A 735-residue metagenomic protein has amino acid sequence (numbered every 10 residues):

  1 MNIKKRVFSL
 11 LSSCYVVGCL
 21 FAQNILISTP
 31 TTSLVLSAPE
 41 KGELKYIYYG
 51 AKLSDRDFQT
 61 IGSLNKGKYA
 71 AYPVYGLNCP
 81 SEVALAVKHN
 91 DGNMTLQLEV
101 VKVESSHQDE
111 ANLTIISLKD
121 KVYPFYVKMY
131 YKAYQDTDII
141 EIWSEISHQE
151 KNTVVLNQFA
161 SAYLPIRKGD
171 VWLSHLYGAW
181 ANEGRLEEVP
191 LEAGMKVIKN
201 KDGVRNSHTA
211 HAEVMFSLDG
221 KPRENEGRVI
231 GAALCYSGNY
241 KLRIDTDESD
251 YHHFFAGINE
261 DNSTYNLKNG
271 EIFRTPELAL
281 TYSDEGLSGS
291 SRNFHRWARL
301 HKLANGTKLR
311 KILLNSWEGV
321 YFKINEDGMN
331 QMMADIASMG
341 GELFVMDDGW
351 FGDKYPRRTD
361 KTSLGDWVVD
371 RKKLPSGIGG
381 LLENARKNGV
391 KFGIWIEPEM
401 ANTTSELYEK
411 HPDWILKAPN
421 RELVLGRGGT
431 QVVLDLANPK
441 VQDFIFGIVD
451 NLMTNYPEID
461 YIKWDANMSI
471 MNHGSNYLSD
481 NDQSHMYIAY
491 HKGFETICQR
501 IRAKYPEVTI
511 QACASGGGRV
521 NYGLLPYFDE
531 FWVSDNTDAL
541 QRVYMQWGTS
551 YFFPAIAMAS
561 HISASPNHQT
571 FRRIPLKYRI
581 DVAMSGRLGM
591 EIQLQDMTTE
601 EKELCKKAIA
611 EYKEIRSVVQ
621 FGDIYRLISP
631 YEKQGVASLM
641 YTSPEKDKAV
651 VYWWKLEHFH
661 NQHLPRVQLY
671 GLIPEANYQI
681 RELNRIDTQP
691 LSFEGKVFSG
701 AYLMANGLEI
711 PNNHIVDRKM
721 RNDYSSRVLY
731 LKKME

Functional and structural regions predicted by a protein language model:
M1-N24: Bacterial Sec-dependent N-terminal signal peptides
Q23-L36, G42-D245, D261, N677-F693: Polysaccharide-binding surfaces and accessory modules of carbohydrate-active proteins
T31, T95-L98, Y265-D284, Y724-K732: Short Pro-Gly-centered flexible turn/kink motifs
T31, V214-F216, E224, P630-I673: Carbohydrate-binding surface patches
G76-L98, E226-G238, Y282-L303, G341-D348 (+3 more regions): Glycine-rich, aromatic-flanked loop segments that form ligand/cofactor-binding clefts across common enzyme folds
N305-G447, Y456, Y461: Aromatic-lined carbohydrate-binding/catalytic grooves of carbohydrate-active enzymes
P375-G377, E409-H411, I415-K577, R587 (+1 more regions): Active-site neighborhood of glycoside hydrolase catalytic domains
E657-E735: C-terminal beta-sandwich/jelly-roll accessory domains of carbohydrate-active enzymes
